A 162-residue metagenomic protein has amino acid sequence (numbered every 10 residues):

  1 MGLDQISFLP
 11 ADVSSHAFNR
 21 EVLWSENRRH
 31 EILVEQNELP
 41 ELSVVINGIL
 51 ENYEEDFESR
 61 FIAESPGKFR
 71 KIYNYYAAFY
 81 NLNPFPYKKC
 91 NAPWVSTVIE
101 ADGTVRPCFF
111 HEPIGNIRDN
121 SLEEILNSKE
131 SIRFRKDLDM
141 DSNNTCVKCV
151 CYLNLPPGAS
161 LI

Functional and structural regions predicted by a protein language model:
M1-S96, E100-A101, R106, E112 (+1 more regions): Radical SAM enzyme [4Fe-4S]-AdoMet core and its adjacent flexible, acidic and glycine-rich loops/tails across
L82-N91, V98, D102-I162: Flexible mid-to-C-terminal extensions adjoining Fe-S/redox cofactors in radical SAM and related proteins
